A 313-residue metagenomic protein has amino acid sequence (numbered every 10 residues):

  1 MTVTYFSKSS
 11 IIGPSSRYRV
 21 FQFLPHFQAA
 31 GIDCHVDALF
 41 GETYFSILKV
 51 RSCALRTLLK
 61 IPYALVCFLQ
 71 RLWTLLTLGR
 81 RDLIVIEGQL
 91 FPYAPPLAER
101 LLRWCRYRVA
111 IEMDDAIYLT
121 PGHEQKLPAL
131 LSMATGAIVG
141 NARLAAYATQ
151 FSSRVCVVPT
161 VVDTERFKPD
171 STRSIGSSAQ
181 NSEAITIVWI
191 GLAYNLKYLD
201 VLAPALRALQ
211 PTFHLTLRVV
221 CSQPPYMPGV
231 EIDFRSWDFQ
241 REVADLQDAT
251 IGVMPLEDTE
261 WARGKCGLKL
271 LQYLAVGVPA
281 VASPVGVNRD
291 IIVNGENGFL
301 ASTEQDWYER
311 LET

Functional and structural regions predicted by a protein language model:
Y5-R81, L144, Q223-Y226: N-terminal strand-loop element at the rim of the active site of nucleotide-sugar-dependent glycosyltransferases
K8, I12, R17-V20, E42-Y44 (+2 more regions): An aromatic- and histidine-rich active-site surface loop
I11-Q22, V36, R166, Q180-D248: Conserved catalytic-core segment of nucleotide-activated headgroup transferases in glycan assembly
L69-R80, Y93-A137, Q150: Membrane-proximal helix-turn-helix segments that form the acceptor-binding/catalytic region of lipid-linked
I84, A137, I251-G252, P279-A280: Hydrophobic acceptor-binding patch used for acceptor engagement in glycosyltransferases
L119, A146, V162-A184: Acidic anion/phosphate-binding donor-loop and adjacent secondary structure in glycosyltransferase catalytic cores
Y194-K197, D233, Q240-A275, A282-D290: Nucleotide-sugar-dependent
V293-Q305, E312-T313: Conserved acidic donor-binding segment of nucleotide-sugar-dependent glycosyltransferases
